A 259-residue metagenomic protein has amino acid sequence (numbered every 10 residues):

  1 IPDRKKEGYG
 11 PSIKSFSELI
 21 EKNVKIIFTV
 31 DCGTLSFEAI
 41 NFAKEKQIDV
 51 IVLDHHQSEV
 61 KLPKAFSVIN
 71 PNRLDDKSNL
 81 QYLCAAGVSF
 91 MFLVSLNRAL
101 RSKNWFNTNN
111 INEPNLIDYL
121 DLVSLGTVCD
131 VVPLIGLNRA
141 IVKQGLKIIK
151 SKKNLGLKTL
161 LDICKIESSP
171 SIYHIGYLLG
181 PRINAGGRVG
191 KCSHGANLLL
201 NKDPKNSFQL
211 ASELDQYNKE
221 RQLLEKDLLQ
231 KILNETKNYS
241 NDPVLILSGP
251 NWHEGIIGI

Functional and structural regions predicted by a protein language model:
I1-I26, D31, K46-Q47, R98-I259: Hydrophobic helix-and-loop "lid/oligomerization" segment in the mid-to-C-terminal part of catalytic domains
V24, T29-A86: Histidine/acidic-residue-rich, glycine-tolerant segments that coordinate divalent metal ions
P63-N107, Y119-V123: Short alpha-helices
